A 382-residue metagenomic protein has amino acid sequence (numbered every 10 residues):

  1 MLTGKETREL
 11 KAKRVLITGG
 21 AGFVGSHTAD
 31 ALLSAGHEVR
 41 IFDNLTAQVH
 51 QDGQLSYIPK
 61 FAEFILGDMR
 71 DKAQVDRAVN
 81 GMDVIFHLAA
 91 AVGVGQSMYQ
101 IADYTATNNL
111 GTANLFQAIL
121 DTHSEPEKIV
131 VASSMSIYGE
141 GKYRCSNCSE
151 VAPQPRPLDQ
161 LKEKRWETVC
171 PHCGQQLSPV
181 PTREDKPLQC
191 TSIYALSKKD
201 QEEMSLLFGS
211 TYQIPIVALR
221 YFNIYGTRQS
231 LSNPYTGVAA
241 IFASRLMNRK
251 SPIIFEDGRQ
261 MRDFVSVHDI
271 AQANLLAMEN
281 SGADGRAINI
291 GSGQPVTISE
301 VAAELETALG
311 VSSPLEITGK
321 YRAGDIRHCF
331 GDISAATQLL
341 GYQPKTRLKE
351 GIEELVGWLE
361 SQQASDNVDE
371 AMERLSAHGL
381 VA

Functional and structural regions predicted by a protein language model:
M1-F222, Q362: N-terminal Rossmann-like NAD(P)+-binding domain of SDR-like oxidoreductases, especially those catalyzing
T3-G4, R8, D30-S34, G67 (+1 more regions): C-terminal substrate-binding subdomain of Rossmann-fold SDR/epimerase-dehydratase oxidoreductases
Q51-Q54, E140-C145, Q229-N233, V301-A302 (+1 more regions): Short aromatic-enriched loop/helix-cap "lid" or pocket-rim segments at secondary-structure transitions that line
I58, L231-Y235, Q294, P344: Residue-level signature of the cytosolic catalytic core of signaling kinases
S97, T168-S192, I216, R220-L231 (+4 more regions): A conserved pocket-lining segment of Rossmann-fold NAD(P)-dependent short-chain dehydrogenase/reductase
T112-A113, K199-L206, A239-A243, Q272 (+1 more regions): Conserved active-site helix of classical SDR/Rossmann-fold NAD(P)-dependent CH-OH oxidoreductases
